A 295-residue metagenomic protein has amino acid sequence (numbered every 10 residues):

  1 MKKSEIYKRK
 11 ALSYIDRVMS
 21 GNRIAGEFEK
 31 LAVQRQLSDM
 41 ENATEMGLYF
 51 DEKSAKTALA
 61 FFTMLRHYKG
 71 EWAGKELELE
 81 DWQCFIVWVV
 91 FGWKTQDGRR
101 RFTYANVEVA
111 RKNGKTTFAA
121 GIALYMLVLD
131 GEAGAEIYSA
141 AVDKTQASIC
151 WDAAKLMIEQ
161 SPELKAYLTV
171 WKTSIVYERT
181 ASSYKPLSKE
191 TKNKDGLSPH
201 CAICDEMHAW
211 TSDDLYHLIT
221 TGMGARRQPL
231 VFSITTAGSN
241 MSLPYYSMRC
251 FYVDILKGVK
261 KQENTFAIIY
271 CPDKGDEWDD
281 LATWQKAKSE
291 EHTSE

Functional and structural regions predicted by a protein language model:
K2-S294: Phosphate/NTP-binding elements of NTP-utilizing enzymes
